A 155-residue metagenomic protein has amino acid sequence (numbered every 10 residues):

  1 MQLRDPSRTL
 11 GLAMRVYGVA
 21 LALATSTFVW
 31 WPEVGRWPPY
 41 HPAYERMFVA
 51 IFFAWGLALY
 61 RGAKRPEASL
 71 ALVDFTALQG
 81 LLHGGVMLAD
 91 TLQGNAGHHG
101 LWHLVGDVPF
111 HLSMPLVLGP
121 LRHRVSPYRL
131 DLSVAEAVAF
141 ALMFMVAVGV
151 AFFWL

Functional and structural regions predicted by a protein language model:
M1-V19: Cytosolic juxtamembrane helix and N-cap/initiation of the first transmembrane helix
L10-R15, E67-T76: Membrane-interfacial loop-to-transmembrane alpha-helix junctions, especially the N-terminal start
A13, W37-F52, L72, H103: A loop-to-helix transmembrane entry motif
V19-A24, P42-K64, F75-L88: Core segments of alpha-helical transmembrane spans in multipass integral membrane proteins
W30-Y40, G94-G97, L155: Membrane-interface helix termini and inter-helical loops of multi-pass transporters
A50-R61, P109-R122: Hydrophobic cores of alpha-helical transmembrane segments in multi-pass inner/ER membrane proteins, independent
V86-V105, G119-L132: Membrane-helix boundary connector in multi-pass membrane proteins
M145-L155: Juxtamembrane boundary at the C-terminal end of a transmembrane helix
